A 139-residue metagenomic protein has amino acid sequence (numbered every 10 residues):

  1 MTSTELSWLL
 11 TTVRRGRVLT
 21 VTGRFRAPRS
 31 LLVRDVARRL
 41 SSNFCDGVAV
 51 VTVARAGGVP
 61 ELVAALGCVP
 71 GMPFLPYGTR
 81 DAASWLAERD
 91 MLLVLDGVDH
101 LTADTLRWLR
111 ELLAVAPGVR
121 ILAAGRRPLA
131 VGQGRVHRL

Functional and structural regions predicted by a protein language model:
M1-L9, V13: N-terminal pre-P-loop "Q-motif" helix
L10-V13, A37-C45, R80-L139: A conserved switch/coupling segment of P-loop NTPase cores
L19-T22, V94: Short hydrophobic/aromatic beta-strand immediately N-terminal to the Walker A/P-loop
T22-F25, V48-G58: A short hydrophobic beta-strand->loop->alpha-helix junction that borders the nucleotide-binding pocket of P-loop NTPases
R24-V48: P-loop NTPase Walker A phosphate-binding motif
P28, A56-G57, D99-T102: Short acidic, S/G/P-rich loop/turn micro-motifs used as interaction or catalytic elements
G58-P76: Conserved NTP-binding/hydrolysis module of P-loop NTPases
